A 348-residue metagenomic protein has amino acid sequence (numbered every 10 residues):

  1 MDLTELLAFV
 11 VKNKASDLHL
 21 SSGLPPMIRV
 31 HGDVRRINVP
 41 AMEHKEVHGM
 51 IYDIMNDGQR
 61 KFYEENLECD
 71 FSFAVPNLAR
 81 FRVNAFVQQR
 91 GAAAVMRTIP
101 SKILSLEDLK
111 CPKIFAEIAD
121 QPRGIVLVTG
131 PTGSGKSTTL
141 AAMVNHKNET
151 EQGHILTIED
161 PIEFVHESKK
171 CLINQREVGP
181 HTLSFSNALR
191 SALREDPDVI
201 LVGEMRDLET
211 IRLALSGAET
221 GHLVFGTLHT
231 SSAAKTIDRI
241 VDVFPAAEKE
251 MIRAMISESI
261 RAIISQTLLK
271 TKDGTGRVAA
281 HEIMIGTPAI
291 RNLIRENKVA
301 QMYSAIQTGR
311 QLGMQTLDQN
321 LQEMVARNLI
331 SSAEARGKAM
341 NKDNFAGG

Functional and structural regions predicted by a protein language model:
M1-G348: Short, flexible helix-loop junctions that flank or precede catalytic/ligand sites
